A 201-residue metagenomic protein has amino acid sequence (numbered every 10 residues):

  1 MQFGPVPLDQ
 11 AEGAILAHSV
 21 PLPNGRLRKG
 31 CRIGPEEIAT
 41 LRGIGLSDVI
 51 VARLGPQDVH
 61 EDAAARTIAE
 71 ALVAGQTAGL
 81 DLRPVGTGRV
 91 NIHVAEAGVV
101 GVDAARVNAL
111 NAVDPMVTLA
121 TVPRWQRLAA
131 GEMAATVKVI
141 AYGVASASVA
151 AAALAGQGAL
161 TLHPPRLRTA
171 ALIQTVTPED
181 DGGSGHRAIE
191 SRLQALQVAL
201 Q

Functional and structural regions predicted by a protein language model:
M1-T87: Short, low-complexity N-terminal leaders and the immediately following helix N-cap/first helix
P23-N24, P35, V59, V100 (+3 more regions): Residues in flexible loops and secondary-structure boundaries
I50, N91-H93, A171: Structured core elements
G55-L167: Extended, charged alpha/beta regions that create polyanion-binding interfaces
I140-Q201: Phosphate-binding glycine-rich loops and their immediate beta-loop-alpha structural context
